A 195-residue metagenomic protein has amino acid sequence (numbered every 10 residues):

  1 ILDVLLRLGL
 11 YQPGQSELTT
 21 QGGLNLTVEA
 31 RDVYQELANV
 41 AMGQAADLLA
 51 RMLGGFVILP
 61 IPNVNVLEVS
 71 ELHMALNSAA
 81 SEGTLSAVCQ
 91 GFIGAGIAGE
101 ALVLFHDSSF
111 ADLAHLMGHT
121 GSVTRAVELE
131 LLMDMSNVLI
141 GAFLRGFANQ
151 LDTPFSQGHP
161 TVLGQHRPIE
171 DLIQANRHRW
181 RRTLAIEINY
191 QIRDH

Functional and structural regions predicted by a protein language model:
I1-H195: Composition-driven recognition of glycine/serine/threonine/acidic- and proline-rich low-complexity segments and repeats
